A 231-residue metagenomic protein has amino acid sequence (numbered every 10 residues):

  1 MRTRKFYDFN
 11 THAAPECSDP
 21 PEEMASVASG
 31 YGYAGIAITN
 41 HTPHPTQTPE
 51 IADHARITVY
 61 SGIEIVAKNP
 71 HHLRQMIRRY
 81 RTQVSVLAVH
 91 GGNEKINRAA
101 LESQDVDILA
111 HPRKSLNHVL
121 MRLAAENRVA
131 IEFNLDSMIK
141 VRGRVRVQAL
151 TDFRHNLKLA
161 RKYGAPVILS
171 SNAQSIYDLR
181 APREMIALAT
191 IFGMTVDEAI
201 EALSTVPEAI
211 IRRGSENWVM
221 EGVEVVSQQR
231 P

Functional and structural regions predicted by a protein language model:
M1-V84, G91, A99-I108, K114-N127 (+4 more regions): An N-terminally biased module of ancient metal coordination in phosphate/nucleic-acid-related enzymes
T82-V86, N156-V167, E184-E201: Structural recognition of alpha->loop->beta junctions
V89-N93, R113-K114, Q148-F153: A general structural motif
L116-A125, D152-K162: Short amphipathic alpha-helices and their capping/turn segments at secondary-structure boundaries
A130-I131, V167: Hydrophobic beta-strand scaffold residues
F133-K140: His/Asp/Glu-enriched short active-site or ligand-binding loop at hydrolase and phosphoryl-transfer sites
R142-R154, I176-A189: Histidine/acidic-residue-rich catalytic or RNA/ligand-binding cores of hydrolases and nuclease-related proteins
Y163-L179: Short acidic/histidine-rich active-site segments
